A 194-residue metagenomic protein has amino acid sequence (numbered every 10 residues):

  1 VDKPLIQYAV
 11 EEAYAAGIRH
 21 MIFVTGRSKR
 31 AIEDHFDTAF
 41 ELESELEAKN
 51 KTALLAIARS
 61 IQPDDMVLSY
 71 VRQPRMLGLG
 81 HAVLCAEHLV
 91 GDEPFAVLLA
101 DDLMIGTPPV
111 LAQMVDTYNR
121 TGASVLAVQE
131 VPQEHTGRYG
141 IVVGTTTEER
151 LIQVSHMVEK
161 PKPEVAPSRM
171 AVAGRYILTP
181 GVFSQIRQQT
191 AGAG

Functional and structural regions predicted by a protein language model:
V1-T52, L68, Q73, P109-Q113: N-terminal glycine-rich phosphate-binding loop and ensuing alpha1 helix
K3-P4, L77-G80, S168-A173: Short, conserved micro-motifs enriched in small and acidic residues
P4-Y8, H81, I177, G181: Short amphipathic alpha-helical face segments that pack within enzyme cores and frequently flank/anchor catalytic
G17-I18, G91, R120, Q153: Short loop/turn motifs at secondary-structure junctions
E41-E47, T52-T145, P180, R187-Q189: Conserved beta-loop-beta/alpha segment of the NTase-like Rossmann-fold superfamily that binds/positions NTPs
A96, V115-N119, T146-G194: Catalytic-core segments of class I nucleotidyltransferases/pyrophosphorylases that form NMP-activated intermediates
